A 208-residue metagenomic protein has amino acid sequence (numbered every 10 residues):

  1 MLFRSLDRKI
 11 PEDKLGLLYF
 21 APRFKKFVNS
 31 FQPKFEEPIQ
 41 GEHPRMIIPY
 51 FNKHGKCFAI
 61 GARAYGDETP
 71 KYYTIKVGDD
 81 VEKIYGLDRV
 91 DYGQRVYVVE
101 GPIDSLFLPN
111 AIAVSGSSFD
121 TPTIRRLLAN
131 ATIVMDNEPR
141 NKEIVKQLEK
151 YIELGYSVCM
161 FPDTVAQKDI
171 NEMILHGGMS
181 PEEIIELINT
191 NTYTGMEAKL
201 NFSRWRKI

Functional and structural regions predicted by a protein language model:
M1-L2: Short, small-residue-biased leader/transition segments that mark boundaries at the very start of proteins
S5, K26-V28, K168-M173: Short, solvent-exposed polar/charged micro-motifs at secondary-structure junctions
P11-E12: Short, conserved phosphate-binding/catalytic loop or strand-edge motifs used in phosphoryl-/nucleotidyl-transfer
A21-N130, E143-V145: Phosphate-handling DNA/RNA-contact segment within nucleic-acid enzymes
P70-Y73, G93-V96, P102-I208: TOPRIM fold recognition
